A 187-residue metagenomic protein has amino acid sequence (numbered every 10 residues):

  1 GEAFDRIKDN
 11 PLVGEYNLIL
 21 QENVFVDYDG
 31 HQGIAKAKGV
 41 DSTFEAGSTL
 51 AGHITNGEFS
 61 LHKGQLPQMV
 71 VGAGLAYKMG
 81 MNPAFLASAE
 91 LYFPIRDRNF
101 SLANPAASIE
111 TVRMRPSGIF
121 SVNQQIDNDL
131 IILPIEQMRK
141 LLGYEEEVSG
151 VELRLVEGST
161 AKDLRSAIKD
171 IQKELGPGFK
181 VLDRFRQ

Functional and structural regions predicted by a protein language model:
G1-K36, S42, H53-Q65: Hydrophobic, regular-secondary-structure patches
L20, K38-V40, N56-I135: Hydrophobic secondary-structure segments that place a key small or acidic residue at a functional site
Y28-H31, N82-A84, D127, E145: Short glycine/proline-enriched turns and hinge-like loops at secondary-structure junctions
F44-S48: Short helix-loop capping/hinge motifs at secondary-structure junctions, enriched in acidic/polar residues
F93-N99, A103-Q187: Mechanotransmission and gating elements of multispan inner-membrane complexes involved in transport and envelope
